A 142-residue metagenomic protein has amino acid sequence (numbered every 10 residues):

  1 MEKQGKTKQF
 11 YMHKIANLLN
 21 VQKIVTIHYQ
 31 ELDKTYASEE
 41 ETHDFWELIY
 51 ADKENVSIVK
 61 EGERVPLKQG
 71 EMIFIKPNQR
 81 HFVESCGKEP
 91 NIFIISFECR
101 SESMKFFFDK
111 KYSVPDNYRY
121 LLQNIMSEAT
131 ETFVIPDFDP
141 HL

Functional and structural regions predicted by a protein language model:
M1-K60, V65-P66: Generic protein-terminus/edge-of-domain signal
Q30, A51, I95-R100, T130: Generic beta-structure capping elements
N55-V56, P77-Q79: Short beta->alpha connector loops
G62-P77: Short acidic-glycine-tyrosine-enriched beta hairpin
L67, I95, V114: Hydrophobic residues at beta-strand termini and immediately following loops that shape nucleotide-binding pockets
N78-K105: Ligand-binding loop in jelly-roll beta-barrel domains
M104-L142: Amphipathic alpha-helical segments enriched in hydrophobic/aromatic residues interleaved with Lys/Arg
